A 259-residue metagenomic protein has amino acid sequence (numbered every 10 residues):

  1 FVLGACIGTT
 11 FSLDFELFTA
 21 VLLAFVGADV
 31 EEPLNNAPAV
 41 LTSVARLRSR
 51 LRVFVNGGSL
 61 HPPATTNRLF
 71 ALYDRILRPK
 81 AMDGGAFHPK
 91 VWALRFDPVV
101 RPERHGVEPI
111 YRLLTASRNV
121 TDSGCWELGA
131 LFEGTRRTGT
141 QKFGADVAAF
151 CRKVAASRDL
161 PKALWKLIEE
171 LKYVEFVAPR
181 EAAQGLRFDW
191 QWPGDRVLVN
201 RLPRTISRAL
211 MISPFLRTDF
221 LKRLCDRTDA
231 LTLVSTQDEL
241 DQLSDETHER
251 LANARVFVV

Functional and structural regions predicted by a protein language model:
F1-V259: PLD/PLD-like phosphodiesterase catalytic module centered on the HKD motif
